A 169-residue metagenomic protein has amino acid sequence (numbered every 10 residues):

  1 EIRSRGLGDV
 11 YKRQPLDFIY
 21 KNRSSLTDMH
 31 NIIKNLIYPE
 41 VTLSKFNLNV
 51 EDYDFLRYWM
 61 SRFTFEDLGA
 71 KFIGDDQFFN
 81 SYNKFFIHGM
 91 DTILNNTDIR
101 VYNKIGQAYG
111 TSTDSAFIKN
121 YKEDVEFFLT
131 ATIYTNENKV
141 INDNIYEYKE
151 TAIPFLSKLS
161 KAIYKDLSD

Functional and structural regions predicted by a protein language model:
E1-Y11: Single conserved hydrophobic/aromatic residue that forms the stacking wall/gate of nucleotide- or nucleobase-binding
P15-D169: Structured C-terminal helix/loop/strand segments within mature extracytoplasmic catalytic/sensor domains
